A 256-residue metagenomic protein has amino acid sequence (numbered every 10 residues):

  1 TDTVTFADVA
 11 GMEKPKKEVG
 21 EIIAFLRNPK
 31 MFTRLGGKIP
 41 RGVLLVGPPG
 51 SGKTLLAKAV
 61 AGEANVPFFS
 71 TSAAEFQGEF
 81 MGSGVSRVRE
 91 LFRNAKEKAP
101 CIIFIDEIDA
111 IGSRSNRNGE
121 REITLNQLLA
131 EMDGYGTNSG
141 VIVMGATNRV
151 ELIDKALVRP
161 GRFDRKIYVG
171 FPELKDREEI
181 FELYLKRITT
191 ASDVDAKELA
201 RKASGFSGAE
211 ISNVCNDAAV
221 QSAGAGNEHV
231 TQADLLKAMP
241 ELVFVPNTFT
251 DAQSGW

Functional and structural regions predicted by a protein language model:
T1-R201, F206, A218: Walker A/P-loop NTP-binding motif of AAA+ ATPase domains
D2, L236-M239: Short, conserved phosphate-binding/catalytic loop or strand-edge motifs used in phosphoryl-/nucleotidyl-transfer
A10, V169, G226-N227, G255: A general boundary/transition motif marking the beginning of the first structured unit of a protein
R34-L35, T231, D251: Short, hydrophobic secondary-structure boundary micro-motifs
S83, E90, A225, F249-A252: A generic membrane alpha-helix/interface feature
R117, A252-W256: Short, intrinsically disordered, charge-balanced linker/junction segments flanking boundaries in proteins
T190, R201-A233, P240-T248: AAA+ ATPase "lid" subdomain C-terminal helix
